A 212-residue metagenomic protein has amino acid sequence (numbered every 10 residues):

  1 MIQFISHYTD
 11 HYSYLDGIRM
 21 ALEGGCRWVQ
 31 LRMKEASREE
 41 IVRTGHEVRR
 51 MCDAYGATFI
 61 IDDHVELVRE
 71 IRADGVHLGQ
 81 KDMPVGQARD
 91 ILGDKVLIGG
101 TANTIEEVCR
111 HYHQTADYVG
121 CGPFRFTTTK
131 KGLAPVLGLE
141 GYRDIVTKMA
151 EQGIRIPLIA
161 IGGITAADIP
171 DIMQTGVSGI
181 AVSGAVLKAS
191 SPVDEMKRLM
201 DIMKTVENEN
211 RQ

Functional and structural regions predicted by a protein language model:
M1-M83, D90-D117, D144, I154-L158 (+3 more regions): Conserved N-terminal beta1-alpha1 strand-loop-helix module at the mouth
W28-R32, G120-T128, I180-S183: Short beta-strands and strand-loop turn motifs
Q80-G86, F126-M149: Flexible, gly/pro- and Lys/Arg-enriched active-site loops
K81, G122-F124, A134, I164-T165 (+2 more regions): Gly/Ser/Thr-rich beta-alpha loop segments that engage phosphate groups in nucleotides
E106-P135: Histidine/lysine/aspartate-rich catalytic loop segments that bind and position anionic ligands
